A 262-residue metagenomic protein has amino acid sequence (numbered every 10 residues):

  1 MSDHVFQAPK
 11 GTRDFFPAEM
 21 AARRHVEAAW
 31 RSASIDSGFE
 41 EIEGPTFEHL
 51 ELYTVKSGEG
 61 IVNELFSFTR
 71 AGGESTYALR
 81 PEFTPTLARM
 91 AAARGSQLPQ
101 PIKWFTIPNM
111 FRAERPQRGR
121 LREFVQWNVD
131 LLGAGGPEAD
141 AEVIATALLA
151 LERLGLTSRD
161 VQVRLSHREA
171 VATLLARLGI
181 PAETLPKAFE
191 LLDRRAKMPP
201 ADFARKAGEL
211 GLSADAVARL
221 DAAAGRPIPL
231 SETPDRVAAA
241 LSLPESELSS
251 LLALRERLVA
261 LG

Functional and structural regions predicted by a protein language model:
M1-M20: Auxiliary tRNA-acceptor-end handling modules of aminoacyl-tRNA synthetases
S2, M20-S37, E48-E51, V62 (+4 more regions): Positively charged, Gly/Ser-enriched RNA/tRNA-binding surfaces
G11, P45-Y77: Polyanion/phosphate-binding surface patch
G38-G44: Amphipathic alpha-helical blocks
F47, R164, A188: Residue-level "edge-of-site" marker
N63-G72, L178-A207, L212: Acidic, His- and aromatic-enriched active-site or binding-groove loops in soluble protein domains that engage sugars
V143, L154, V163, L178 (+2 more regions): A contiguous, mid-domain pocket- or channel-lining segment that forms the substrate-recognition surface
V161-T173: Glycine-rich, mobile lid/loop segments that gate access to catalytic sites or pores
